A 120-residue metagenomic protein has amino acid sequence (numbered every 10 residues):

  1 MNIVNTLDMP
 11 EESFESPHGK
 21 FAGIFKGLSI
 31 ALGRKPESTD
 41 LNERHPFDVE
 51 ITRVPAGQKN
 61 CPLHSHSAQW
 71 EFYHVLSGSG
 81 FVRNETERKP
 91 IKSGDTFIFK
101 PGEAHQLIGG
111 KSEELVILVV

Functional and structural regions predicted by a protein language model:
M1-P46: A short, N-terminal "cap"/entry segment at the start of jelly-roll beta-barrel domains of the cupin/DSBH fold
I30-E37, E50-H66, P101: Conserved short histidine dyad/triad with adjacent acidic residue
P46-F47, I51-P55, S65-R83: Short, conserved beta-strand element in jelly-roll/cupin
P62, V82-R83, F99, H105-K111: Short beta-strand His + acidic residue motifs that chelate non-heme Fe in jelly-roll/DSBH and cupin folds
A68, E87, E103-A104, E113: A generic "binding-loop/recognition-motif" signal
T86-G102: Short acidic-glycine-tyrosine-enriched beta hairpin
I98, S112-V120: A short hydrophobic beta-strand segment most commonly corresponding to one strand of the jelly-roll/cupin
